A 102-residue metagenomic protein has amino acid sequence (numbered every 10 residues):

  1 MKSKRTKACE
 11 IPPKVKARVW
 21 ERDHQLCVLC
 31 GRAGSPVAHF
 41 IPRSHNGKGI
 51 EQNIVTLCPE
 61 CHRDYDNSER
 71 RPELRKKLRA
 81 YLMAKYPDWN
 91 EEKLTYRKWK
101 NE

Functional and structural regions predicted by a protein language model:
K2, E10-I11, H39-F40: Short secondary-structure boundary micro-motifs
K2-K7, S44-V55, R63-E102: Polybasic, low-complexity binding patches
E10-P36, C58-E60: Short cysteine-rich loop/turn motifs with clustered Cys
G31, H39, R70-E73: Short linear functional motifs in flexible/disordered or boundary regions
G34-H45: Short recognition patches in nucleic-acid-associated and regulatory proteins
